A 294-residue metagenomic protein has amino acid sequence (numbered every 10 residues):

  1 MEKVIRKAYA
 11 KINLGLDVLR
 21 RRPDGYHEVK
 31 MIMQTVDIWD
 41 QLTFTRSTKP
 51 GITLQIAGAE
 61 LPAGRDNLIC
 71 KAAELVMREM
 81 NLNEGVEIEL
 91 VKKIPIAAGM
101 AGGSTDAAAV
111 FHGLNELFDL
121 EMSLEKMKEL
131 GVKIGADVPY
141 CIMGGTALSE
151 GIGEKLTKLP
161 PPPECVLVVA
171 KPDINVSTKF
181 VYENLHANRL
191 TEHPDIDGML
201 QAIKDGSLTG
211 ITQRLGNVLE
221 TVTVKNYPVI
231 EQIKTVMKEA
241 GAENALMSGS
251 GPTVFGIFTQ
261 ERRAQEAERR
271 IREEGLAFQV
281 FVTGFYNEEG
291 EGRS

Functional and structural regions predicted by a protein language model:
M1-A98, E116, L120-K128, I152 (+1 more regions): ATP-binding N-lobe of GHMP and related small-molecule kinases
E2-K7, G15-D17, R21-M31, L120-N244 (+1 more regions): ATP-dependent small-molecule kinase catalytic core of the GHMP/sugar-kinase superfamily and closely related
L42, I69, I88, V110 (+4 more regions): Hydrophobic packing within well-folded, soluble alpha/beta domains
T43, E87-E89, L246, F281-G284: Residues embedded in well-ordered beta-strands within globular domains across many folds
T48-P62, V110, D205-L215: Short, basic/glycine-rich phosphate-binding loops at helix/coil junctions that contact nucleotide phosphates
L61, G99, T221-V222, G256: A generic structural signal for short
E89-F118, A136, E243-F258: Glycine/serine-rich anion-binding loops at beta->alpha junctions that coordinate negatively charged ligand groups
